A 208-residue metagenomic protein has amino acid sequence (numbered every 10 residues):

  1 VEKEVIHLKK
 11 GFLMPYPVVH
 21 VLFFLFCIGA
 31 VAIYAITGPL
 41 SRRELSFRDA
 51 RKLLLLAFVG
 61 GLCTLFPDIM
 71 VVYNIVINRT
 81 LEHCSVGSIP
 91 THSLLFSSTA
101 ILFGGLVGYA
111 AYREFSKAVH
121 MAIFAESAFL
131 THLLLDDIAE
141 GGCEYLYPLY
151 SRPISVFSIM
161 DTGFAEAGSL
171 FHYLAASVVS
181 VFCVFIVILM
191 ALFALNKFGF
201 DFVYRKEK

Functional and structural regions predicted by a protein language model:
V1-K208: N-terminal membrane-targeting hydrophobic helices
